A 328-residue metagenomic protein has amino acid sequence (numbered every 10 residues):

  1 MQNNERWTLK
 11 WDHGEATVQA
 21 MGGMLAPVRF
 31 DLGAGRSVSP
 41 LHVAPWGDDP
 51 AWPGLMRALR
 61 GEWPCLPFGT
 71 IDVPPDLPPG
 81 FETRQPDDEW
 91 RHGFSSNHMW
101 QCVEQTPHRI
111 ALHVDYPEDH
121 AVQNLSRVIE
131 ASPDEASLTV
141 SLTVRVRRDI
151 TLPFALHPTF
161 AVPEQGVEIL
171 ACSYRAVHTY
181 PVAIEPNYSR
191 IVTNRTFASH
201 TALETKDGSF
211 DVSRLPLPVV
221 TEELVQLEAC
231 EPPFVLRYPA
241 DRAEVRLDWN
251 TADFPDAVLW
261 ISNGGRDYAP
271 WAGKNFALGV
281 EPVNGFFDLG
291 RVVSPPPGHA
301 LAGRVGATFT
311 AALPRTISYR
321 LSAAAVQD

Functional and structural regions predicted by a protein language model:
M1-S137, I150, P158-D328: Surface-exposed acidic/polar loop and edge beta-strand patches at domain peripheries
V140-S141: Beta-strand/loop substructures that line and gate deep hydrophobic ligand-binding cavities in soluble
V144-R148: Asparagine-centered strand-capping/turn motif at beta-strand->loop junctions
A155: Short aromatic-glycine-enriched beta-strand elements
